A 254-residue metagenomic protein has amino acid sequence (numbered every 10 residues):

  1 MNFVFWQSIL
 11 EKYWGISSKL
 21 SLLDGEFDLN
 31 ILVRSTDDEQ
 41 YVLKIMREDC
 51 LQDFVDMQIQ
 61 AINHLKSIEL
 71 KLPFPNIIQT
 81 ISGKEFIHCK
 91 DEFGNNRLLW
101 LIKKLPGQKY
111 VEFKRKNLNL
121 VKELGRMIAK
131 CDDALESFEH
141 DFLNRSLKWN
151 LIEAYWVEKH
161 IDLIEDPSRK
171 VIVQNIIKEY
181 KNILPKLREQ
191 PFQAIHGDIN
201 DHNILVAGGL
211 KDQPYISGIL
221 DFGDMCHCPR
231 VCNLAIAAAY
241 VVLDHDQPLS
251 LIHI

Functional and structural regions predicted by a protein language model:
N2-K12, E136-H140, Y155-G197, A207-P214: An alpha-helical support segment within catalytic cores of ATP-dependent transferases
L10-S17, E69-P73, L187: Short secondary-structure junctions
G15-I31: ATP-binding glycine-rich phosphate-binding loop
E26-T36, V42, I77, K181-C232: Active-site acidic catalytic loop and adjacent metal/ATP-binding pocket of ATP-dependent phosphoryl transfer enzymes
T36-E139: ATP-binding pocket architecture of kinase catalytic cores
P75-Q79, K84-W100, A154-I161, A194-G197 (+3 more regions): Structured catalytic core of nucleotide-sugar glycosyltransferases
E112-S168, Q190: A cross-family kinase active-site recognition segment
R230-I252: Active-site activation/catalytic loop segments of kinase-like enzymes and analogous catalytic loops in related
